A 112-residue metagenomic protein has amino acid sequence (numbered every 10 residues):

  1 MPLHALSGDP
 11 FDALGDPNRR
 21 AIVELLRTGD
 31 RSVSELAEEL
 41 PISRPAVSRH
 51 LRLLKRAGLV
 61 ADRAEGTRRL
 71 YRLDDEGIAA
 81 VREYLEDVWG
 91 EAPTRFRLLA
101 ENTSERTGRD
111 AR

Functional and structural regions predicted by a protein language model:
M1-L6, E24, I78-R112: Amphipathic alpha-helical dimerization/coiled-coil segments that flank or bridge DNA-binding/regulatory modules
P2-S43, R68-A79: N-terminal helix-turn-helix DNA-binding core of bacterial DNA-binding proteins
D12, A21-E24, K55, A61 (+2 more regions): A cross-family signal for key residues in well-ordered alpha-helices that form functional helical elements
E24, E38, R49, K55-R56: Alpha-helical residues within the helix-turn-helix
G29, A46-S48, L53: Short glycine/proline-centered loop/turn elements that form peptide/ligand docking sites
K55-G66, R72-L73: Beta-hairpin "wing" of winged helix-turn-helix
